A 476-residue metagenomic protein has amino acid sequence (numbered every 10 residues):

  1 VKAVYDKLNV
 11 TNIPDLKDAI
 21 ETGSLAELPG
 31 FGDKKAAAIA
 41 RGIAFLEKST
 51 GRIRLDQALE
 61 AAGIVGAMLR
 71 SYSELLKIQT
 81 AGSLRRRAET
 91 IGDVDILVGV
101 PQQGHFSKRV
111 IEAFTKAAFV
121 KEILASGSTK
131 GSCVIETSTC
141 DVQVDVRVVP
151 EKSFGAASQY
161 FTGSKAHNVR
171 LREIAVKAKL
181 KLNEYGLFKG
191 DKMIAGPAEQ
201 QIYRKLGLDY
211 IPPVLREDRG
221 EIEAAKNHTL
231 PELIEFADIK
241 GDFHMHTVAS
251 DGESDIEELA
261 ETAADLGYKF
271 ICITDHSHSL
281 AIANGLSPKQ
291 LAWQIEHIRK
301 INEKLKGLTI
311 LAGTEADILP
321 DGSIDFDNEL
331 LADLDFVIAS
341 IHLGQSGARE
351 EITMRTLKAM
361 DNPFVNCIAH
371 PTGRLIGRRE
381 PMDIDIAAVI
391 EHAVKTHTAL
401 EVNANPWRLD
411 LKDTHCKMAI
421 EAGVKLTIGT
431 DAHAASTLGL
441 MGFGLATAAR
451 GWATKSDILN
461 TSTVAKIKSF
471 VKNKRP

Functional and structural regions predicted by a protein language model:
V1-I43, T80-A81, A175: Helix-hairpin-helix
K2-N9, L28-P29, F45, S49-R52 (+5 more regions): Catalytic/RNA-binding core of pseudouridine synthases
T11, L76, K269, N366: Short acidic/polar active-site loop segments enriched in Thr and Asp
G23, E47-R52, A156-F161: Short hinge/gating elements
E27-R41, E47, L55-A81, E258: Acidic catalytic cores of enzymes that act on phosphate-bearing nucleotides/polynucleotides
R41-R52, A88-V98: Short, hydrophobic beta-strand segments
G63-H105: Active-site nucleotide-donor binding segment shared across nucleotidyl transfer reactions
R87-T247, E253-G267, I273, H278-L308 (+1 more regions): Charged catalytic cores and adjacent phosphate/nucleic-acid-binding surfaces used for phosphate/nucleic-acid chemistry
